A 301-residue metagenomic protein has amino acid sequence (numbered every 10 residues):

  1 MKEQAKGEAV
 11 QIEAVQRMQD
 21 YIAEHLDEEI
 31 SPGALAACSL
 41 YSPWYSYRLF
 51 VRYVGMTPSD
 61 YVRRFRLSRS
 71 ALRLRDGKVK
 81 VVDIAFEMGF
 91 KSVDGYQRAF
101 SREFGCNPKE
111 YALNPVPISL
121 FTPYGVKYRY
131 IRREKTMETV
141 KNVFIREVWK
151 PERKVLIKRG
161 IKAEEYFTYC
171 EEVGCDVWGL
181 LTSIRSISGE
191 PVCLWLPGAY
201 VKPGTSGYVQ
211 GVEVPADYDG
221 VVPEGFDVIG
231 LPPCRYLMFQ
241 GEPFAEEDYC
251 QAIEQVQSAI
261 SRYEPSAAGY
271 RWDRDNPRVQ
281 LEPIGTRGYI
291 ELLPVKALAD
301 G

Functional and structural regions predicted by a protein language model:
K2-E3, Q16-G33, R52-M88, P115-K135: Terminal helix-turn-helix DNA-binding modules in bacterial transcription factors
E8-Q16: Onset of an N-terminal alpha helix
A34-P43: Helix-turn-helix
Y41, F90-K91: The short coil/loop that forms the "turn" connecting the two helices of the helix-turn-helix
W44-S46, F50, G95-Y96, F100: Short hydrophobic/aromatic patch on the recognition helix
S68, R75, D94, R98-K109 (+1 more regions): A solvent-exposed interaction/effector surface
